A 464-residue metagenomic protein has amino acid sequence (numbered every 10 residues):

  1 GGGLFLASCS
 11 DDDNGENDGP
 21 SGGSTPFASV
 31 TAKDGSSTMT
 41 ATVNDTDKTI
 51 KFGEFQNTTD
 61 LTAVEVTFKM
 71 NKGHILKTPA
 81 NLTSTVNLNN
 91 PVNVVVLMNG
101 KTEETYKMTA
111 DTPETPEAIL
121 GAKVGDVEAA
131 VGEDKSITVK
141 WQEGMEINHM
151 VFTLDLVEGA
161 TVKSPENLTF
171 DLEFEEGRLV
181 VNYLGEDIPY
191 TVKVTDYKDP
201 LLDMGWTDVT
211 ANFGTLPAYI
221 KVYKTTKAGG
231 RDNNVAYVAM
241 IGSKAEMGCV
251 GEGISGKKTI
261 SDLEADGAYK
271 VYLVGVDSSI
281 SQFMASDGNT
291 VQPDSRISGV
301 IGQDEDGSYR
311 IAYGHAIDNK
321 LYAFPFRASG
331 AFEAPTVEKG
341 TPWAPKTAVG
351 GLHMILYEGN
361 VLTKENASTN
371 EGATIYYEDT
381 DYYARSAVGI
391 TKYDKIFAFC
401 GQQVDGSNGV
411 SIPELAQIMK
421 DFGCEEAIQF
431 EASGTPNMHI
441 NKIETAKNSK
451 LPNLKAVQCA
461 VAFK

Functional and structural regions predicted by a protein language model:
F5-S8: C-terminal motif of bacterial Sec signal peptides marking the signal peptidase cleavage site
S10-G205: Beta-rich interaction/scaffold domains
Y197-H315: Zymogen propeptides
K221-A228, G351-Y393: Conserved beta-alpha junction segments in alpha/beta enzyme cores
N233-A236, G267-A268, G350, Y383-R385 (+1 more regions): Extracytoplasmic
D277-I375: Active-site-adjacent helix-turn-beta-strand microarchitecture at beta-sheet edges that either contains or buttresses
Q282-E305, E371-E426, T435-K464: Conserved, well-ordered active-site substructure
I428-F430: N-terminal nucleophile
